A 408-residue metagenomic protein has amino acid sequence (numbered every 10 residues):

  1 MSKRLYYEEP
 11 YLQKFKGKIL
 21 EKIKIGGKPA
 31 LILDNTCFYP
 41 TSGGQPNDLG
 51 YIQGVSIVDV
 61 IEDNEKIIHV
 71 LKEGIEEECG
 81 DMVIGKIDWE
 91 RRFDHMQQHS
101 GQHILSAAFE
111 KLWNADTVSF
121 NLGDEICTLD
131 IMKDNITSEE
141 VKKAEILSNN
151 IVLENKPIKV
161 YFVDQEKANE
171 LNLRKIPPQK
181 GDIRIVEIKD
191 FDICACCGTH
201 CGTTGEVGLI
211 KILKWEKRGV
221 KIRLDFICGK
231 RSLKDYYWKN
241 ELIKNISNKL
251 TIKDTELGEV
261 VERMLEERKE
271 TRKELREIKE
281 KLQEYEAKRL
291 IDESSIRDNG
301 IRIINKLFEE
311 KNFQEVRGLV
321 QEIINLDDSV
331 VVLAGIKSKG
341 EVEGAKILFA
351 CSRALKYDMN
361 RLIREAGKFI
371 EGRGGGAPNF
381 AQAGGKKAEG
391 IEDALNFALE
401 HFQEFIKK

Functional and structural regions predicted by a protein language model:
M1-D81: Conserved nucleotide-binding/hydrolysis modules and their immediate coupling elements across P-loop/ASCE NTPase motors
P29-L31, E65-G74, C127-M132, L348-F349 (+1 more regions): A generic structural motif
T36-I52, E78-L129, N379: Active/ligand-binding-proximal structured segments within catalytic/core domains that scaffold catalytic residues
G43, H103-L105, L129, G198 (+3 more regions): Divalent metal-coordination and catalytic microenvironments
R91, K111-K221: Functional cores that coordinate and move charged inorganic groups
A195-V207, I304-K408: Glycine-rich, acidic loop segments that terminate in or are immediately followed by a histidine
C201, G205, L213-E262: A conserved active-site cap/scaffold subdomain adjacent to cofactor or substrate pockets
E241-E343: Hydrophobic helix-and-loop "lid/oligomerization" segment in the mid-to-C-terminal part of catalytic domains
